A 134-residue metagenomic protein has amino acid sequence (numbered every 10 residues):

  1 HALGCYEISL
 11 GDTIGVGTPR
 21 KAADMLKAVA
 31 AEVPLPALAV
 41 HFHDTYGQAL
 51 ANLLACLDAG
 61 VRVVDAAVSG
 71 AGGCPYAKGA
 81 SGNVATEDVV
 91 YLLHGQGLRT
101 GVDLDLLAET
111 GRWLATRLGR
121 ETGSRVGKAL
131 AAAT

Functional and structural regions predicted by a protein language model:
H1-T134: Catalytic cores and adjacent flexible loops of soluble metabolic enzymes that perform enolate/carbanion chemistry on
